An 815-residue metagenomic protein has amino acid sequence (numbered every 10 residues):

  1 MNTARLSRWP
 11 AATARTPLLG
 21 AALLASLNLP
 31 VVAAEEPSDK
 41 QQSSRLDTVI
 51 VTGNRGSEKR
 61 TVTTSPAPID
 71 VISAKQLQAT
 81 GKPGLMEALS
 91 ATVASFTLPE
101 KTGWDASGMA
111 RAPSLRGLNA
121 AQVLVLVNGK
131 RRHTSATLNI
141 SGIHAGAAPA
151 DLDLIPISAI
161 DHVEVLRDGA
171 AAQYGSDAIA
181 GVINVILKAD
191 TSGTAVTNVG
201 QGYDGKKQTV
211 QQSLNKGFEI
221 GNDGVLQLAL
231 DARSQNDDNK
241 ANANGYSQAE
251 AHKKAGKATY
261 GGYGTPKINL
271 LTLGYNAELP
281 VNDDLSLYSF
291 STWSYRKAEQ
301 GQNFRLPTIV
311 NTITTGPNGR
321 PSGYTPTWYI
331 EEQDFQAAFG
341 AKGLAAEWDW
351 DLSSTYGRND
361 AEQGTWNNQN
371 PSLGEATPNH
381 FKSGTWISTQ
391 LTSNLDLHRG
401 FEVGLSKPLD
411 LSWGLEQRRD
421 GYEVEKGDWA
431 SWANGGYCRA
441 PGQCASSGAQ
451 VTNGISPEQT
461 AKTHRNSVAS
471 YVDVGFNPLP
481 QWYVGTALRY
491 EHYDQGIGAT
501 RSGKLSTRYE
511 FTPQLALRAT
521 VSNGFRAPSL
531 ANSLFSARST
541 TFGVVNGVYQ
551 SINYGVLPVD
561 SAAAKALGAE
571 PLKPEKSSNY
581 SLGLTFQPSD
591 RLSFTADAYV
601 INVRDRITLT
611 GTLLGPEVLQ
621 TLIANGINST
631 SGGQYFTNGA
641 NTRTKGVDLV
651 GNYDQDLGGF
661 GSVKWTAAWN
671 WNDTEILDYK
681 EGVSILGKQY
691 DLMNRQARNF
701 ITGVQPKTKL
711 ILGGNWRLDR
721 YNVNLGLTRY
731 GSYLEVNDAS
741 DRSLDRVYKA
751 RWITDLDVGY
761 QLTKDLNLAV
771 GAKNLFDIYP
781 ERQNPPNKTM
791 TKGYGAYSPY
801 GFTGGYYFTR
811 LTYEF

Functional and structural regions predicted by a protein language model:
E35, K40, W413, S593-D738: Gram-negative outer-membrane beta-barrel transporters
T48-T80, S107, A136-I143, T191: N-terminal periplasmic "start-of-domain" segments of outer-membrane beta-barrel proteins
E58, S90-T134: Extracytoplasmic beta-strand/coil segments of soluble accessory domains associated with Gram-negative outer-membrane
R132, G146-V196: A beta-strand signature from Gram-negative outer-membrane beta-barrel systems, especially the internal plug domain
G181, I186-T197, L270-G274, D284-T325 (+7 more regions): Surface-exposed extracellular loop regions of Gram-negative outer-membrane beta-barrel proteins
S192, D204-Q302, P307-S322, P326-A346 (+1 more regions): Transmembrane beta-barrel wall of Gram-negative outer-membrane proteins
N318, Y324-A337, G343, Y356 (+3 more regions): Outer-membrane beta-barrel transmembrane domain signature of Gram-negative proteins, especially the mid-to-C-terminal
D673, L727-D738, Y760-F815: C-terminal beta-signal and adjacent terminal beta-strands/loops of Gram-negative outer-membrane beta-barrel proteins
